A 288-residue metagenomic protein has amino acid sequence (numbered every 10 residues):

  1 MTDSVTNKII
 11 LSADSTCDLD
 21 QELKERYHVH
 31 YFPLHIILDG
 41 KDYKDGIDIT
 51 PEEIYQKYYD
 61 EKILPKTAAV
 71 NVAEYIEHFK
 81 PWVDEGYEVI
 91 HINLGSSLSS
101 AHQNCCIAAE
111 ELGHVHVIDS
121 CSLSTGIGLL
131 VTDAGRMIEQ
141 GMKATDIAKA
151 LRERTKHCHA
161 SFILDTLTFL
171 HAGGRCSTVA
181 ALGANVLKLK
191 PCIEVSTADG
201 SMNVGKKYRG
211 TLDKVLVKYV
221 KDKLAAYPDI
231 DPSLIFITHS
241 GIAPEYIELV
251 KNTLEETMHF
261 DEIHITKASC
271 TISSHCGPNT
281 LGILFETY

Functional and structural regions predicted by a protein language model:
D3-V5, I10, T16-R26, H30 (+3 more regions): Mixed-charge interfacial surface used for oligomerization/domain docking and macromolecular partner engagement
K8-A69: N-terminal glycine-rich anion-binding loop in soluble enzyme alpha/beta folds
D42-E111: Class I S-adenosyl-L-methionine
A69, D119-C121: Short beta->alpha junction loops
